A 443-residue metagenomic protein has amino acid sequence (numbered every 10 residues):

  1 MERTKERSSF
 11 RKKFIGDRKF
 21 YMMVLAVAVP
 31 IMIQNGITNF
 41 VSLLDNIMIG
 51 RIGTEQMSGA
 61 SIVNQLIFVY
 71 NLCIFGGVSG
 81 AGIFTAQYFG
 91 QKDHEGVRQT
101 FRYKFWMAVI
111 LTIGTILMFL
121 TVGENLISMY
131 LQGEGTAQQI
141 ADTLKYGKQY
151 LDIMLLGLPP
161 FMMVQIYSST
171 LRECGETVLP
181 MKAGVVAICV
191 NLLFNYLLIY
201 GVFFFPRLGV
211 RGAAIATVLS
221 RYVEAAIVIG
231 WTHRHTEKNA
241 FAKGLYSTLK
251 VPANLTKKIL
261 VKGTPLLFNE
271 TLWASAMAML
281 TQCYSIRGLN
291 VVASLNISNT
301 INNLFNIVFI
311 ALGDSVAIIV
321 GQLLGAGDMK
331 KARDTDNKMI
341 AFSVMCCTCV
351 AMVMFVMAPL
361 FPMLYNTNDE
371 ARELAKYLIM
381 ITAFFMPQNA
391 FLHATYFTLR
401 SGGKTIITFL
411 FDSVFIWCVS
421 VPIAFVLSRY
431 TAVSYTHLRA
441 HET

Functional and structural regions predicted by a protein language model:
E2-A26, K145, A214-T217, A226-W273: Interhelical loop/hinge segments that connect adjacent transmembrane helices in multipass membrane
A26, I49-F68, A141-Y146, V210-R211 (+5 more regions): Interfacial/gating helices of multi-pass transporter permease domains
G36, F40-S58, I127-A141, I199-L208 (+4 more regions): Helix-terminus/linker motif at the lipid-water interface of multi-pass membrane proteins
M57-L117, F161-P180, T281, S294-A358 (+2 more regions): Small-residue-rich hydrophobic transmembrane alpha-helices
G114-K148, D152, A351-R372, K376: Short membrane-interface helical motifs at transmembrane helix boundaries in multi-pass membrane transporters
F119, L179-L208, Y222-W231, V350-M354 (+1 more regions): Alpha-helical transmembrane segments of multi-pass membrane transporters and transport-associated inner-membrane enzymes
G135-Y167, F305, F309, D369-T395: Alpha-helical transmembrane segments of multi-pass membrane proteins
T436-T443: Conserved small/polar residues in nucleotide/adenosyl-binding loops
